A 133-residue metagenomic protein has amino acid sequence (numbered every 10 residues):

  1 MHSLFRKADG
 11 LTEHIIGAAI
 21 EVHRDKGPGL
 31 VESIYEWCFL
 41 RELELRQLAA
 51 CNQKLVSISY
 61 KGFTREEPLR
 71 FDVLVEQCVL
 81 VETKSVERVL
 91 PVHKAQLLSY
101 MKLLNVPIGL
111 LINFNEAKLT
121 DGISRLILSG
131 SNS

Functional and structural regions predicted by a protein language model:
M1-A49, T120, R125-S133: Solvent-exposed, charged helical/coil patches that constitute nucleic-acid or partner-interaction surfaces
R6, G10, L30, I34 (+2 more regions): Residues at secondary-structure transition points
G27, A50, F71-V89, Y100: Conserved catalytic cores of phosphodiester-cleaving nucleases, focusing on short active-site segments
C38, L45, C51, E66-R70 (+2 more regions): Short connector loops at helix/strand junctions that flank enzyme active sites, especially segments positioning acidic
E44-K61: A short acidic/basic microdomain associated with nuclease active sites
K54-V56, F71-V73, I123: A structural signal for short, well-ordered beta-strand segments
Y60-E66, L119-T120: Acidic pyrophosphate-coordinating catalytic loop
K84-S133: Nucleic-acid nuclease catalytic cores
